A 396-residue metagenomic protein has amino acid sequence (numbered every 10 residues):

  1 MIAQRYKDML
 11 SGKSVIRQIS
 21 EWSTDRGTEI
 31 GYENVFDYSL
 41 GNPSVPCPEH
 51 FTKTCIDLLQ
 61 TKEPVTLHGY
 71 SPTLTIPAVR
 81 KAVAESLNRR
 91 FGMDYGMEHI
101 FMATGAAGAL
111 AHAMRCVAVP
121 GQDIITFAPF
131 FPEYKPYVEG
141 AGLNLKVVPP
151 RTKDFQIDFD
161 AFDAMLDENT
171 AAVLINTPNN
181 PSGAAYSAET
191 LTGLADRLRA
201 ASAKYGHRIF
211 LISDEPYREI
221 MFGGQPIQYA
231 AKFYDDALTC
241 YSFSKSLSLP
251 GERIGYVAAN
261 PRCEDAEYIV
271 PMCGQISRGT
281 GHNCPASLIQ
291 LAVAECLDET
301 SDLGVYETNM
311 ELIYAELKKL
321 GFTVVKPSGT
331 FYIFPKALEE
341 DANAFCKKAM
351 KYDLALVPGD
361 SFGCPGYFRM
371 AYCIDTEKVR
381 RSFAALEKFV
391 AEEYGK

Functional and structural regions predicted by a protein language model:
M1-I16, G27-K62, L74, A78 (+1 more regions): PLP-dependent class I/II
T66-L67: Pre-Walker A segment
